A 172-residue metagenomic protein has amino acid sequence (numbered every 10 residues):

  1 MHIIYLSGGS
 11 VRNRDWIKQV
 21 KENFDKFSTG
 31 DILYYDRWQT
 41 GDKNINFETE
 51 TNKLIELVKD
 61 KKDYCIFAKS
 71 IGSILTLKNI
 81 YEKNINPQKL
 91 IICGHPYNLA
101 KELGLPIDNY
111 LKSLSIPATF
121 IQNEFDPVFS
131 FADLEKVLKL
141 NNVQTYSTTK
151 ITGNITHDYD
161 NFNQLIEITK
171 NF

Functional and structural regions predicted by a protein language model:
M1-K61: Active-site catalytic motif of lipid deacylating hydrolases and related acyltransferases
I4-G8, K69, Q122: The conserved beta1-alpha1 loop
V11, L99, E124-F129: Acidic catalytic loop of the alpha/beta-hydrolase fold
I17-Q19, I107, S130-K139: Short alpha-helix in the alpha/beta-hydrolase fold that links the catalytic acid
F67-L77: Gly/Ala-rich beta-loop-alpha elbow adjacent to hydrolase catalytic centers
I85-N98: A conserved short beta-strand
L114-S115, F120-Q122, D126: Short beta-strand/loop motif that positions the catalytic acidic residue of the alpha/beta-hydrolase fold
V143-F172: C-terminal catalytic histidine-bearing segment of alpha/beta-hydrolase fold enzymes
